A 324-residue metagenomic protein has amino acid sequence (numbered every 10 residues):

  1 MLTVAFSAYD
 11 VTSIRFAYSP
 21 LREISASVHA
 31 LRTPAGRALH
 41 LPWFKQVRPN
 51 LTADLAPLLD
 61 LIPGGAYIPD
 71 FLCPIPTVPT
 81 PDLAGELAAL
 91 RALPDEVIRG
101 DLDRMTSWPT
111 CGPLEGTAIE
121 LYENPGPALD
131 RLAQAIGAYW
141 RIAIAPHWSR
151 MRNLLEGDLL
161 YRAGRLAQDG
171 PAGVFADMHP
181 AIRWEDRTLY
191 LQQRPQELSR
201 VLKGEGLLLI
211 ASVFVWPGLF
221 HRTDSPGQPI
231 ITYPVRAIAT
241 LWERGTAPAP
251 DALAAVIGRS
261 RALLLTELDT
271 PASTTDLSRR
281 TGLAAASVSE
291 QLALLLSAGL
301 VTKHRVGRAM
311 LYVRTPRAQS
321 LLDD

Functional and structural regions predicted by a protein language model:
M1-L191, E197-R200: N-terminal, charged low-complexity regulatory/assembly segments
Y9, R32, A56, L160 (+10 more regions): Sparse, context-dependent recognition of short Cys/His-centered cofactor- or disulfide-binding micro-motifs
K203: Acidic/histidine-enriched ion/cofactor-binding microenvironments in catalytic or ligand-binding pockets
L208-D324: Extended mid-to-C-terminal alpha-helical interaction segments
